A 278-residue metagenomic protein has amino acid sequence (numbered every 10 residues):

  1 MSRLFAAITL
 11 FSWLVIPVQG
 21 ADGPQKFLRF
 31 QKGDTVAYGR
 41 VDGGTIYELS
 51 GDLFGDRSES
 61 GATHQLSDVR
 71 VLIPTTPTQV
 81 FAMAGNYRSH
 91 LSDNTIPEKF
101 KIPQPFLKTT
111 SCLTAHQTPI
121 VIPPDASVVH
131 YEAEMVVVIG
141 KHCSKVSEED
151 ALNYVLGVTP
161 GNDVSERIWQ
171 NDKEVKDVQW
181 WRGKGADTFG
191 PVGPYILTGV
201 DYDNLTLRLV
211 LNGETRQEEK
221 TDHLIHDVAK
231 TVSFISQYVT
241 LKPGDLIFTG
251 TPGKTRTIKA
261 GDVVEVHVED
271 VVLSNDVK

Functional and structural regions predicted by a protein language model:
L4-L14: Sec-dependent N-terminal signal peptides
W13, Q19-K101, V200, V263-D270: N-terminal non-catalytic cap/leader segment that marks the start of a structured domain
R70-L72, N94-T95, I120-V129, C143-D150 (+2 more regions): A generic local secondary-structure boundary/capping motif
I73, Q79, S127-V129, S233 (+2 more regions): Residue "hotspots" at secondary-structure boundaries inside conserved domains
K99-H116, Y131, E265-D270: Structural signature of FAD isoalloxazine-binding scaffolds in flavoprotein oxidoreductases
H116-A151, L156, G161-R167: Non-heme Fe(II) oxygenase catalytic core, chiefly the N-lobe of the double-stranded beta-helix
R167-K278: Catalytic-pocket segment enriched in acidic/His residues
